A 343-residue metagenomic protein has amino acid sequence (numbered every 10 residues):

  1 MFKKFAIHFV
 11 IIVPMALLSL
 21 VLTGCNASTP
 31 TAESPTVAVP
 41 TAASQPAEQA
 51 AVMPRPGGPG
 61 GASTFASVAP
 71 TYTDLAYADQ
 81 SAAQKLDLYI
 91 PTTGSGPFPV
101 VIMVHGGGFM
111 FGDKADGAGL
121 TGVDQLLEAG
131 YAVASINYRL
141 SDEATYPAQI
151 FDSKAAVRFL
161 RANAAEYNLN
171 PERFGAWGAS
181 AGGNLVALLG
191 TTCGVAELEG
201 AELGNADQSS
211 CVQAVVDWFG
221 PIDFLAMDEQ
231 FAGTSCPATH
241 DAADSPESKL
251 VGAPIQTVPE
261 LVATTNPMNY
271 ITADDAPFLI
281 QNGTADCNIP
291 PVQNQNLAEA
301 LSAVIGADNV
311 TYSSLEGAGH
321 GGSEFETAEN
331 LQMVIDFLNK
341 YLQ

Functional and structural regions predicted by a protein language model:
M53-G96: N-terminal cap/lid segment of alpha/beta-hydrolase-fold proteins
G61-S67, T191, V195, A226-Y270: Mobile cap/lid helix-loop segments that gate and shape the active-site cleft of serine hydrolases
P97-G108: Short beta-strand element of the alpha/beta-hydrolase
A115-A134: Short amphipathic alpha-helix adjacent to the substrate-entry channel of hydrolases
A144-A165, Q332: Alpha/beta-hydrolase active-site loop
A155-A232: Primarily recognizes the serine-hydrolase "nucleophile elbow" in alpha/beta-hydrolase and SGNH/GDSL folds
D274, L279-N282, D286: Short beta-strand/loop motif that positions the catalytic acidic residue of the alpha/beta-hydrolase fold
C287-N296: Conserved alpha/beta-hydrolase "acid-adjacent" motif
